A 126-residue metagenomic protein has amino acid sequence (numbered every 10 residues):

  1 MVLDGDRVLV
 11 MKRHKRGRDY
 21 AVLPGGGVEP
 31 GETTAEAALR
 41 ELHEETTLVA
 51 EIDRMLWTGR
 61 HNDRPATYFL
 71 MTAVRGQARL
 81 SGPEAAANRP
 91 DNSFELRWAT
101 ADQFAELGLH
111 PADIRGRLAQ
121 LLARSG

Functional and structural regions predicted by a protein language model:
M1-L23, A50-R54: N-terminal strand-loop-strand
M11, A38, L42, L96: Hydrophobic pocket/interface hotspot
K12, G27, W57-G59: Structured beta->alpha junctions
G17-Y20, L39, N88, R115: A short local loop/turn or secondary-structure capping micro-motif enriched for an aromatic residue
L23-M55: The catalytic Nudix box helix
V28, F104-A105: A generic structural signal for short hydrophobic patches within well-formed alpha-helices
R60-A86, R97-Q103, D113-S125: Active-site-adjacent beta-strand/loop module that shapes the phosphate/pyrophosphate-binding cleft
N88-R89, S93-F94: Non-DNA-binding regulatory cores of transcription-related proteins, predominantly C-terminal effector-binding
